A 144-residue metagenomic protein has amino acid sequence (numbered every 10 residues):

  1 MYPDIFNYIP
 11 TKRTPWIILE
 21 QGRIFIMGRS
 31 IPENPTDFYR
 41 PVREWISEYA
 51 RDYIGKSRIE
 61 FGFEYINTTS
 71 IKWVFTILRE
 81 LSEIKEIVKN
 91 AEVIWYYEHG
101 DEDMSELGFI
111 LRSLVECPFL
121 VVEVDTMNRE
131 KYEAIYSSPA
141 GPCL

Functional and structural regions predicted by a protein language model:
Y2-I5, F109-L144: A cross-taxonomic marker for long C-terminal extensions/tails that follow the last structured domain
Y2-R43: STAS-typified acidic loop motif
I17, D37-Y39, E102-D103, L111-V115 (+1 more regions): Non-catalytic terminal and connector segments of soluble metabolic enzymes
R23, S57-R58: Structural motif
I31-K56, N67: Short, well-structured hydrophobic secondary-structure segments
V42, R58-L111: Amphipathic alpha-helical interaction surfaces in cytosolic regulatory modules
I54, I84-K89, L114-V121: Structural alpha-beta junctions
